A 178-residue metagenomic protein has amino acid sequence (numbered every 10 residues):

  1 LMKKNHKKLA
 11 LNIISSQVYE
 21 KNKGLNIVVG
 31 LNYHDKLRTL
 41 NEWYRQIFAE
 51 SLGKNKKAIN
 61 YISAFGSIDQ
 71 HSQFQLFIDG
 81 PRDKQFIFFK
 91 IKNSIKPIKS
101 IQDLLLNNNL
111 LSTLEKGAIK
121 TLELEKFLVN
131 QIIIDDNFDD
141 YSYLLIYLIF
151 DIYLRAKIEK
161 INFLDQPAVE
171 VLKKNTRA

Functional and structural regions predicted by a protein language model:
M2-A178: A SIS-like phosphosugar-recognition module
